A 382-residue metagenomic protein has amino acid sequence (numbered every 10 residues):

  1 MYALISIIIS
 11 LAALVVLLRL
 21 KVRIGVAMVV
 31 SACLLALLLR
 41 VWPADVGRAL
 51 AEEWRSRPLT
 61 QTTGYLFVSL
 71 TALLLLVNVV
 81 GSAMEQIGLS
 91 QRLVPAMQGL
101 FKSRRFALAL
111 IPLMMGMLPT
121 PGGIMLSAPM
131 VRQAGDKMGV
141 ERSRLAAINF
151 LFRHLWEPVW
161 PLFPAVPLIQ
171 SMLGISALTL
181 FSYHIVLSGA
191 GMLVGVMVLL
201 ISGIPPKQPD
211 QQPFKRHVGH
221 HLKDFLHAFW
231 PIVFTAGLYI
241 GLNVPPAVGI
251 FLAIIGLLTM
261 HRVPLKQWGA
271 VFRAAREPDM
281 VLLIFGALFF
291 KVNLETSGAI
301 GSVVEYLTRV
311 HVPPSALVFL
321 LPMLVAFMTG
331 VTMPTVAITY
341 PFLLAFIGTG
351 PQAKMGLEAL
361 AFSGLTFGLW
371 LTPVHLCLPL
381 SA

Functional and structural regions predicted by a protein language model:
M1-I5, L59-L70, A96-A109, M138-L145 (+4 more regions): Membrane-interfacial loop-to-helix junctions in multi-pass transporters
M1-V79, R92, A96, I232-R309: Hydrophobic transmembrane alpha-helices of multi-pass solute/ion transporters
K21-R23, S69, G81-G88, G116-P129 (+4 more regions): Short helix-coil transition sites and intra-membrane helix breaks within transmembrane domains of multi-pass
S31-L35, P112, F152-R153, V186-G191 (+4 more regions): Transmembrane alpha-helical core residues of multi-pass small-molecule transporters, especially secondary transporters
A32-D45, R105-L110, K215-A228, E277-K291 (+1 more regions): Small-residue-rich segments of transmembrane alpha-helices in multi-pass membrane proteins, especially helix faces
Y65-L74, L113, T179-G195, Y239-G249 (+2 more regions): Alpha-helical transmembrane segments
T71-V77, Q98-M130, H311-M355, A361-T366: Hydrophobic alpha-helical transmembrane segments of multi-pass integral membrane proteins, predominantly secondary
K137-L226, A353-A361, C377-A382: Membrane-core helix-loop-helix motifs of multi-pass transport proteins
